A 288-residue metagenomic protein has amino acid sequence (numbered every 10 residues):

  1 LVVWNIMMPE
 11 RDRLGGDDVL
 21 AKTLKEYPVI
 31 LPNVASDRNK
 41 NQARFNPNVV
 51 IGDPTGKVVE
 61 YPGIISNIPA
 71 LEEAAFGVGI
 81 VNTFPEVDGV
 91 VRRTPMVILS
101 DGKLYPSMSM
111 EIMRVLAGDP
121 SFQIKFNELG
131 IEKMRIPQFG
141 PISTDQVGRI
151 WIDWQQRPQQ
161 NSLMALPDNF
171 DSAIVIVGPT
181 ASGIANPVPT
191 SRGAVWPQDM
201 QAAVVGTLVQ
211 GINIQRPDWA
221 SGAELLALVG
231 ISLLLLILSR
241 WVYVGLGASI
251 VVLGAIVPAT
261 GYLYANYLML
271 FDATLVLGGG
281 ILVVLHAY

Functional and structural regions predicted by a protein language model:
L1-G140, F170-G245, S249: Non-transmembrane functional regions of envelope-associated proteins
E26, V147, I152-D153, D171-S172 (+1 more regions): A general structural motif
S36-F45, Q159-Q160, G247-N266: Hydrophobic transmembrane alpha-helix bundles
S109, Q160-A165, M269-A273: Helix N-cap / beta->alpha transition motif
K125-L166: Substrate-access "cap/lid" subdomains that shape and gate the entrance to catalytic or ligand-binding pockets
I250-Y288: Membrane-embedded alpha-helical segments, specifically the hydrophobic cores of selected transmembrane helices
